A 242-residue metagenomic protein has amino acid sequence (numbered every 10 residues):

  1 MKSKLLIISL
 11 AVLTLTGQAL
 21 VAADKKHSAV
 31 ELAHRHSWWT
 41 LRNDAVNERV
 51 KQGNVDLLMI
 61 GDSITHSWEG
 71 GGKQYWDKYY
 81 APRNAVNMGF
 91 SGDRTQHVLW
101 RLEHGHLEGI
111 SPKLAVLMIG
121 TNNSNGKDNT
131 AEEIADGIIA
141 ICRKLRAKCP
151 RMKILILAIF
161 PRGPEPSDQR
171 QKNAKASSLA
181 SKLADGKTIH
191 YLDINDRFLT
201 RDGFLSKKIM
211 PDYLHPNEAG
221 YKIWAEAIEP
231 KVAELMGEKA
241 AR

Functional and structural regions predicted by a protein language model:
M1-I60, I64-K78, A147, A233-R242: N-terminal secretory targeting modules
H27-R35, E69, N87-R94, N125 (+2 more regions): Acidic/histidine-rich helix-loop elements that form or flank divalent-metal/phosphate-binding sites at the catalytic
D56-G61, N84-G89, K113-I119, K153-A158 (+2 more regions): Structural recognition of the beta-strand scaffold that forms the well-ordered cores of secreted hydrolase catalytic
M59, D93, H97, N129 (+6 more regions): Extracytoplasmic/secreted proteins, especially bacterial periplasmic and envelope-associated proteins
T65, G92, D196: Short, glycine/acidic-enriched loop or turn micro-motifs at the edges of active sites
H66-A81, T95-I139, K144, L155 (+1 more regions): Oxyanion-hole/transition-state-stabilizing segment in secreted/luminal serine hydrolases and related acyltransferases
Y80, C149, A184-K187: A structural signal for short coil/turn segments at secondary-structure junctions
P161-R242: Catalytic His-Asp segment of secreted/periplasmic serine-dependent ester chemistry enzymes
